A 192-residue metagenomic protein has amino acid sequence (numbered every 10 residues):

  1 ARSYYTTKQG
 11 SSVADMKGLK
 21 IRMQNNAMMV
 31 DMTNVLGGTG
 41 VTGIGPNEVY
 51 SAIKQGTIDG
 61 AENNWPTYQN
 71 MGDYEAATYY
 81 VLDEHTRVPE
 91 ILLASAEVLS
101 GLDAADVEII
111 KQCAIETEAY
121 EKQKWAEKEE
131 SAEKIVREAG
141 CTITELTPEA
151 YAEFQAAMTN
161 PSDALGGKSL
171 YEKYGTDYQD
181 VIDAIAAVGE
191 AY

Functional and structural regions predicted by a protein language model:
A1-Y192: N-terminal secretory/targeting leader peptides
